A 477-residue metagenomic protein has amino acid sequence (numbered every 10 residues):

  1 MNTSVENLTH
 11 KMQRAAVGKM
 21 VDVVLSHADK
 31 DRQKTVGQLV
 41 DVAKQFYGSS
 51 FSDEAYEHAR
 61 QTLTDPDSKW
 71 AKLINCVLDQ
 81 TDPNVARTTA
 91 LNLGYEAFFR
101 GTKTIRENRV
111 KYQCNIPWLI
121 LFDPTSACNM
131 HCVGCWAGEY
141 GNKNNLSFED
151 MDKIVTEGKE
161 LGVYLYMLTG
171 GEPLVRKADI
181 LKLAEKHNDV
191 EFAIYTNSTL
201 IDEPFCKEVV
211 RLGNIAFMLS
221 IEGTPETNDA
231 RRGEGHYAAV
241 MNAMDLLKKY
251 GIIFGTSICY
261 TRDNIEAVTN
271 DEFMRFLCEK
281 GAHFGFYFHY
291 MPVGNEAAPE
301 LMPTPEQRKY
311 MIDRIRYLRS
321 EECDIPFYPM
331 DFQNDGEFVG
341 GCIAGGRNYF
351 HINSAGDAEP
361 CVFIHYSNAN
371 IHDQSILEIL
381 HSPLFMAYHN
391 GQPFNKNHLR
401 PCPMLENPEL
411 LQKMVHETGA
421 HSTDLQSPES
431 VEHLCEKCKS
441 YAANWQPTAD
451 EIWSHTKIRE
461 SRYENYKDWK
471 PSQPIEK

Functional and structural regions predicted by a protein language model:
M1-Q61, D229-G345, N353-A355, E359 (+2 more regions): Radical SAM enzyme [4Fe-4S]-AdoMet core and its adjacent flexible, acidic and glycine-rich loops/tails across
S4-M12, A16, M20-V23, H27 (+5 more regions): Flexible mid-to-C-terminal extensions adjoining Fe-S/redox cofactors in radical SAM and related proteins
G37-P204, K477: Conserved alpha-helical substructure of the radical SAM core
E96-P117, P329-F332, G336, N370-M386: Short, charged low-complexity linear segments at domain edges
I120, G346-N348: Short loop/turn microsegments at loop-to-beta-strand junctions
C128, C132-C135, C342, G356 (+2 more regions): Short cysteine clusters
G134, G138-G141, N348, S367 (+1 more regions): Secreted/processed peptides and extracellular or luminal domains of membrane proteins
F148-L168, L174-H289: Radical SAM/AdoMet-radical enzyme domain recognition
